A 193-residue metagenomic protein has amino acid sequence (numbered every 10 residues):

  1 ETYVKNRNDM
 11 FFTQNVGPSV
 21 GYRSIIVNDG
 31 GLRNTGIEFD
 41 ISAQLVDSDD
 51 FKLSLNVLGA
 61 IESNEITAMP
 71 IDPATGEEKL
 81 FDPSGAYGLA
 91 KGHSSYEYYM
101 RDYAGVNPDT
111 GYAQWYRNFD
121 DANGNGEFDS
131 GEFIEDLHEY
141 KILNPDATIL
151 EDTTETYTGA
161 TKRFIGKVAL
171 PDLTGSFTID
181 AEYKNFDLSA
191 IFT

Functional and structural regions predicted by a protein language model:
E1-G21, D50, L55, A60 (+1 more regions): Membrane-embedded beta-barrel scaffold of Gram-negative outer-membrane proteins
E1-T2, T35-L45, F51-I61, G175-A181 (+1 more regions): Membrane-embedded beta-strands that build the outer-membrane beta-barrel scaffold
K5-R7, V16-V27, G159-K162, A169-L173: Active-site beta-strand/loop architecture of penicillin-binding DD-peptidases
Y22, G31, I37: Gly/Ser/Thr-rich helix-start
V27-L32, Q44-K167: Conserved small-residue
D72, F192-T193: Short acidic alpha-helical/loop segments enriched in Asp/Glu that coordinate divalent cations
